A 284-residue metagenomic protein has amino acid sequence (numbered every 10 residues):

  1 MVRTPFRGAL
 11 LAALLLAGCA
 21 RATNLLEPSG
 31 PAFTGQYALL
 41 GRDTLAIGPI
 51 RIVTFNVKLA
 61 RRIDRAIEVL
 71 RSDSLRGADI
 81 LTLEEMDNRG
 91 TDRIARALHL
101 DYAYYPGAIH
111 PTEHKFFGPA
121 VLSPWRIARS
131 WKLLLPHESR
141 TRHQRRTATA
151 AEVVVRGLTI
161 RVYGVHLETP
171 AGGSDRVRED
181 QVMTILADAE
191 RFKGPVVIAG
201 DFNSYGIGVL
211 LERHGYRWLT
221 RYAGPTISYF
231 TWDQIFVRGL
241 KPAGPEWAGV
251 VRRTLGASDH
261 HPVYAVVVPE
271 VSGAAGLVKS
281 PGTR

Functional and structural regions predicted by a protein language model:
M1-A9: Bacterial N-terminal signal peptides that target proteins for export
F6, L16-A97, I109-E113, E179 (+2 more regions): N-terminal, active-site-proximal structural segment of metallo-dependent hydrolase catalytic domains
C19-L40, A189-V197, F202-R284: Metal-dependent phosphoester-hydrolase catalytic domains
L25-L39, T82-T159, W247-T254: Structured beta-strand-rich core segments of catalytic domains in phosphoester-bond hydrolases
I47-L59, W131, T159-T169: Active-site-proximal beta-strand elements of phosphoester/diester hydrolases
K58, D87, R126, H166-E168 (+2 more regions): Catalytic metal-binding/acid-base residues of hydrolase active sites
K132-T141, V165-R176: Surface-exposed cleft-lining segments at the edges of enzyme active sites
A150-Y163, S174-R213: His/acidic metal-ligating clusters that form di-metal
